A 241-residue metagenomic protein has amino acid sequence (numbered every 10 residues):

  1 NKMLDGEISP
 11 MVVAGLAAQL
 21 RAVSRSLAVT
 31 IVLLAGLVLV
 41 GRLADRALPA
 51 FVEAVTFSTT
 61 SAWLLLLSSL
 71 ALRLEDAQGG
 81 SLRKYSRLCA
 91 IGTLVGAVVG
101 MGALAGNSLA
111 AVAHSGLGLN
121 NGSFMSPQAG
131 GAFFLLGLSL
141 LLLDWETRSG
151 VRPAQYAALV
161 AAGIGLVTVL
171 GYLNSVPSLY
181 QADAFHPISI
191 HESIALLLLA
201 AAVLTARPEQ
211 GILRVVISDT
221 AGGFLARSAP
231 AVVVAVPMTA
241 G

Functional and structural regions predicted by a protein language model:
N1-G241: Non-catalytic regulatory/interaction regions at protein termini and inter-domain linkers
